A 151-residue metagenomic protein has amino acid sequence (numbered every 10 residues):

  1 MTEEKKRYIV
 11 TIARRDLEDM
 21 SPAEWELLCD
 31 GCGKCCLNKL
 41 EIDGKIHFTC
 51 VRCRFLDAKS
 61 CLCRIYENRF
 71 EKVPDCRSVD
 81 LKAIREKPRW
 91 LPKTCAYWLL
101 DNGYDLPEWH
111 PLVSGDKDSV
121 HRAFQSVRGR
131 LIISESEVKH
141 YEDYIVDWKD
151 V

Functional and structural regions predicted by a protein language model:
T2-G31, C35, L40-V151: Short loop/turn segments that flank or connect secondary-structure elements
